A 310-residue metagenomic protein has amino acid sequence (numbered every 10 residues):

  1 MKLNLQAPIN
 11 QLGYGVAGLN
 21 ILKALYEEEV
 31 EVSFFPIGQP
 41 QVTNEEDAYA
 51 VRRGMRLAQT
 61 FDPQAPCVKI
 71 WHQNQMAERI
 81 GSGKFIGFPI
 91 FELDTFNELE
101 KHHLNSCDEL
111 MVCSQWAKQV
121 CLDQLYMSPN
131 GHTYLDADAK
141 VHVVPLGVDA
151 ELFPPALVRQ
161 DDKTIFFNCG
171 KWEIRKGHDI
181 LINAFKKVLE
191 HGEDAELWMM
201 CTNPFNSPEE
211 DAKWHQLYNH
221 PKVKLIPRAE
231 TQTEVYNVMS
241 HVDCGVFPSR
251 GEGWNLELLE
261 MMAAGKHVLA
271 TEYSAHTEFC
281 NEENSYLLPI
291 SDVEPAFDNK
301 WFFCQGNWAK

Functional and structural regions predicted by a protein language model:
L3, R159-K176, I182-F185, L197-W198: Conserved donor-binding/catalytic core segment of Leloir-type glycosyltransferases
N4, P40-L122: Extended catalytic core of nucleotide-activated donor transferases of GT-like folds
E98-L99, A139-T164: Acidic anion/phosphate-binding donor-loop and adjacent secondary structure in glycosyltransferase catalytic cores
D108-A139, A212: A short, active-site helix/loop in glycosyltransferases that binds the activated sugar's phosphate group
P208-T233: Nucleotide-activated donor-binding/catalytic signature segment of Leloir-type glycosyltransferases, i.e., the conserved
Y236-V242: Short alpha-helical donor nucleotide-sugar binding micro-motif in glycosyltransferases
R250: Aromatic "clamp/platform" in nucleotide-sugar-dependent glycosyltransferases that forms part of the donor/acceptor
H267-A270, Y286-L287: Short hydrophobic beta-strand element within catalytic cores of glycosyltransferases and related nucleotide-activated
